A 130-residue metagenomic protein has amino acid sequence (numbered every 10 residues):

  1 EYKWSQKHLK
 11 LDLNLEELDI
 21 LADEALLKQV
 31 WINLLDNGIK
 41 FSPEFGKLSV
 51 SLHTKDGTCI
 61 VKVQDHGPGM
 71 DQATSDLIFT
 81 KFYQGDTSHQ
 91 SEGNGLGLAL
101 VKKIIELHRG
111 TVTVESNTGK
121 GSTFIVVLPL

Functional and structural regions predicted by a protein language model:
Y2, P68-G69: Glycine-rich G1-box
L15, D19-A22: Conserved micro-motifs of the catalytic ATP-binding
G38-I39: Short helix-loop "hinge" at the ATP-lid/N-box region of the Bergerat-fold HATPase_c
F45-G57: Short beta-strand/loop element within the Bergerat-fold HATPase_c
M70-F82, K102: Short conserved segment of the HATPase_c
G97, V101: Short alpha-helical Gxxx[C/S/T] motif in the catalytic ATP-binding
R109-G110: Conserved glycine-rich
